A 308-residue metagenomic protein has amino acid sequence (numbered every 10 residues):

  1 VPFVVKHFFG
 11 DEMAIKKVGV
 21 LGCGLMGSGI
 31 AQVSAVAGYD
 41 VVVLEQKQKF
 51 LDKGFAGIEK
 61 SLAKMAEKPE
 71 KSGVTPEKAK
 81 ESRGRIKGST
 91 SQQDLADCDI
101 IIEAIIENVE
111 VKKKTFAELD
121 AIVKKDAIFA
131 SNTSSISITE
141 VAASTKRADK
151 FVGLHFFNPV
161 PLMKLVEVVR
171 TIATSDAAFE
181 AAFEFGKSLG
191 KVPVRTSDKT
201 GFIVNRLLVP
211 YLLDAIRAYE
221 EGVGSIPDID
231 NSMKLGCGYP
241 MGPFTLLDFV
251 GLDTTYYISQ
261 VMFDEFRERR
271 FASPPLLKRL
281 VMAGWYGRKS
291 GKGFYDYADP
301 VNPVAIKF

Functional and structural regions predicted by a protein language model:
V1-V5: Short, low-complexity, charge-dense intrinsically disordered segments
F9-K64, I122: NAD(P)+-binding Rossmann beta1-loop-alpha1 motif at the extreme N-terminus of oxidoreductases
A31, K71-V74, T174, G224 (+1 more regions): Conserved hydrophobic residue
V43-A79, V168-F179, P193, T200-L208: Rossmann-like dinucleotide-binding cores of NAD(P)H-dependent redox enzymes
Q46-K53, K64-F129, I136: Rossmann-like NAD(P)-binding element
I128-D198, F202-R206: Rossmann-fold dinucleotide-binding core
E180, K187-D198, I216, E220-E221 (+1 more regions): NAD(P)-dependent Rossmann-like dehydrogenase/reductase catalytic/cofactor-binding core
